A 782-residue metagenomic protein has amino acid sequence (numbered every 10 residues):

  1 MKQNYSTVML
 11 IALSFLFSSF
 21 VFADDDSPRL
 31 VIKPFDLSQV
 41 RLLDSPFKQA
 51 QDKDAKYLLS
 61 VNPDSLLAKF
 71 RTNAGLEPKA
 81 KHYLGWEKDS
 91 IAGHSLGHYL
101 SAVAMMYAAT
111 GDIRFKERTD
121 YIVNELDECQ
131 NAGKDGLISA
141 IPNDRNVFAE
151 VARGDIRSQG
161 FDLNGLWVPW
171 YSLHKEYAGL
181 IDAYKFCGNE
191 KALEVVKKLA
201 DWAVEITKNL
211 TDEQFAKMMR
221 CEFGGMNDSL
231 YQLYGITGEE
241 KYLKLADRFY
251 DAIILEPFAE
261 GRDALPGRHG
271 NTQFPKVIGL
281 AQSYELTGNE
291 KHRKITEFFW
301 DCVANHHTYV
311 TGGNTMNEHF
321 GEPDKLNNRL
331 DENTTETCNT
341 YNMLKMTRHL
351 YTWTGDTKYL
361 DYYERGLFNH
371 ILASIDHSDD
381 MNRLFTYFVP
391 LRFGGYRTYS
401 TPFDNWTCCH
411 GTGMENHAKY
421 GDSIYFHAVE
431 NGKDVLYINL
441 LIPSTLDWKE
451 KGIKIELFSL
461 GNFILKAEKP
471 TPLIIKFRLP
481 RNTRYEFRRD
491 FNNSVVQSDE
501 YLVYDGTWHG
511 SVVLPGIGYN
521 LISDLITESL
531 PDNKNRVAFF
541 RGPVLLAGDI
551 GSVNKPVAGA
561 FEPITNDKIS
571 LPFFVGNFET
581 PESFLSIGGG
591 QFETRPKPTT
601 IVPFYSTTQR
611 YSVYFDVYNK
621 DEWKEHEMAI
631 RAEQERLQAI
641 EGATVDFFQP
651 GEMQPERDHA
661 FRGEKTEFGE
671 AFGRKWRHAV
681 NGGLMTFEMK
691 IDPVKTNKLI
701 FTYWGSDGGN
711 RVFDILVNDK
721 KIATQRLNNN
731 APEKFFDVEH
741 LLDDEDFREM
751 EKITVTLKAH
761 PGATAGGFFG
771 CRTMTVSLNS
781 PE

Functional and structural regions predicted by a protein language model:
M1-M9: Bacterial N-terminal signal peptides that target proteins for export
M9-S19: Bacterial N-terminal signal peptides
D24-I113, E117, E128, F148-F186 (+4 more regions): Aromatic (Trp/Tyr) and acidic
D144-W167, L193, K198-K217: Asp-box/WD-like beta-propeller blade repeats and closely related beta-sheet repeat scaffolds
E205-E213, K217-G224, D228-A252, D263: Solenoidal tandem-repeat scaffolds enriched in leucines and small polar residues
T296, L360-S374, D380-G461, K466 (+3 more regions): C-terminal beta-rich recognition modules with glycine/proline-rich loops and embedded aromatic residues
P472-F491, L699: Beta-strand-rich binding/interaction modules
N492-G510, I517-L530, G669-T696, T702-S780: Beta-strand-rich ligand-recognition modules
